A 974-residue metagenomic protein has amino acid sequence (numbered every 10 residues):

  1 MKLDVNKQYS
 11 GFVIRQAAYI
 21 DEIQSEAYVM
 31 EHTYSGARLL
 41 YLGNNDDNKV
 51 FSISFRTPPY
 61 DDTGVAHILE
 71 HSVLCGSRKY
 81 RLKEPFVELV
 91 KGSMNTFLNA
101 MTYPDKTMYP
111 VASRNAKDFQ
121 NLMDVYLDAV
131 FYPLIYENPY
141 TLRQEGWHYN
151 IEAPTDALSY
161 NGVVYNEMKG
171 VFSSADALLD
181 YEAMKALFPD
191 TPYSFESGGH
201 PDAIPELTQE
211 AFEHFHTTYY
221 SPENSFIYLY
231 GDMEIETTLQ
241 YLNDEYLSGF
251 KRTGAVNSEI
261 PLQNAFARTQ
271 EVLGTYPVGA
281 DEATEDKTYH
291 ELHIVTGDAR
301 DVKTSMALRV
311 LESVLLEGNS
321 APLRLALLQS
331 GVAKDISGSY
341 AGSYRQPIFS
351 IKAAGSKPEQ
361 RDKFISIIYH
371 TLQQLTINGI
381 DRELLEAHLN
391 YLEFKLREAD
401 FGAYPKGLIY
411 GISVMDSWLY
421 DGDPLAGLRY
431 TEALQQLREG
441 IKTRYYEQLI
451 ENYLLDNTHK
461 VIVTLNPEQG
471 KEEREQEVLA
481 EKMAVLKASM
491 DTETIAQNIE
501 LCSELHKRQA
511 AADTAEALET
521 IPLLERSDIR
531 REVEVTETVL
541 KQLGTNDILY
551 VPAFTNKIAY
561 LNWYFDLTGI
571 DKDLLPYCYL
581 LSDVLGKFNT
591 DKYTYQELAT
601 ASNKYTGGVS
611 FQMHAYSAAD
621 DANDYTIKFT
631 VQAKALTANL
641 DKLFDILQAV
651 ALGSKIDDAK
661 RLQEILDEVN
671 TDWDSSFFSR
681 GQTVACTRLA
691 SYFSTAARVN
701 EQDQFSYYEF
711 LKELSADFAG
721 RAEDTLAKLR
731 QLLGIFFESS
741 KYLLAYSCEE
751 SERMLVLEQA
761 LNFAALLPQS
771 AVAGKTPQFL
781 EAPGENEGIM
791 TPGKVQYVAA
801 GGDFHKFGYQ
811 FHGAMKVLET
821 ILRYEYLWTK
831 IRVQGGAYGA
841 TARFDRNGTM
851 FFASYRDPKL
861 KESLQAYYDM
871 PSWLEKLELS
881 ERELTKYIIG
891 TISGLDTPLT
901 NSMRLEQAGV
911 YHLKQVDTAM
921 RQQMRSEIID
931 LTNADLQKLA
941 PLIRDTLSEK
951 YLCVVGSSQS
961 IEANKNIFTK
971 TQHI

Functional and structural regions predicted by a protein language model:
K2-K7, G76-R78, P85-H214, M306-R309 (+7 more regions): Acidic/histidine-enriched segments that form metal/cofactor-coordinating and catalytic pocket/exosite environments
K2-L3, G231, H388-G544, I548-P552 (+4 more regions): C-terminal regions of mature proteins
K2-V29, I529-V539: Short, Gly/Pro- and small/polar-rich lid/capping loops
K2-V5, G76, F131-L134, N138-A177 (+11 more regions): Non-catalytic accessory/assembly modules
Y28-N115: N-terminal cofactor/phosphate-binding cores enriched in small/glycine residues, especially glycine-rich loops such as
L40-N45, S52-S54, Y165, K169-S173 (+8 more regions): His/Glu-based metal-binding/catalytic segments typifying zinc-dependent metallopeptidases
T57-P59, S113-K117, G231-I235, T296-R300 (+10 more regions): A generic structural motif
M94-T96, E291-T296, L316-G355, S413 (+3 more regions): A structural supersecondary motif
